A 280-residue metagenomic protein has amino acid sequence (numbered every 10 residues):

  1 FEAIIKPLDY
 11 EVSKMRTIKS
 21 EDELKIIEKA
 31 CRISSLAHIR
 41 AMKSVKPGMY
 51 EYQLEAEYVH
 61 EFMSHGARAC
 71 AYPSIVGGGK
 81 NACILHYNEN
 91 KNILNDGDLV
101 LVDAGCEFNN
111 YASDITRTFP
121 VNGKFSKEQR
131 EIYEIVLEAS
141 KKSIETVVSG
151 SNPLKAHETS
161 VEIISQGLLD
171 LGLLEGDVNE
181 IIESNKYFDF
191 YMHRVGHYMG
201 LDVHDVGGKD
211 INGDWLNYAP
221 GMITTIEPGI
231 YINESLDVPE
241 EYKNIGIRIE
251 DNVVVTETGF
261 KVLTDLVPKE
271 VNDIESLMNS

Functional and structural regions predicted by a protein language model:
F1-S280: Active-site neighborhoods and metal-handling regions in enzymes and metal-associated proteins
